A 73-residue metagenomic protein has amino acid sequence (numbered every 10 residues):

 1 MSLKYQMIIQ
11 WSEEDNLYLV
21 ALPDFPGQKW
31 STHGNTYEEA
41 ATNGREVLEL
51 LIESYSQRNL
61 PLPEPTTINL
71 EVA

Functional and structural regions predicted by a protein language model:
M1-I8, E14, Q28, N43-A73: Short, charged, surface-exposed hinge/linker loops at domain edges that act as mobile lids or interdomain connectors
S12, L22-F25: Generic beta-structure capping elements
N16-V20: Short aromatic-glycine-enriched beta-strand elements
G27-E39: A short, exposed loop/beta-hairpin motif centered on an aromatic-Gly-Thr core
